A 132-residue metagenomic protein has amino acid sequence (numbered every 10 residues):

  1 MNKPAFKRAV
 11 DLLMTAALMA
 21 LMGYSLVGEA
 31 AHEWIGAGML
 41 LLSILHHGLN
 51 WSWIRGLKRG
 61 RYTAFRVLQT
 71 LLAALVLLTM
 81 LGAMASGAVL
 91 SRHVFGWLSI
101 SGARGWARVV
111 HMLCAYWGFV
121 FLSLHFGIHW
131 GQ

Functional and structural regions predicted by a protein language model:
M1-Q132: Membrane-embedded alpha-helical bundles that constitute the cytochrome b-like, heme-associated redox core of multi-pass
